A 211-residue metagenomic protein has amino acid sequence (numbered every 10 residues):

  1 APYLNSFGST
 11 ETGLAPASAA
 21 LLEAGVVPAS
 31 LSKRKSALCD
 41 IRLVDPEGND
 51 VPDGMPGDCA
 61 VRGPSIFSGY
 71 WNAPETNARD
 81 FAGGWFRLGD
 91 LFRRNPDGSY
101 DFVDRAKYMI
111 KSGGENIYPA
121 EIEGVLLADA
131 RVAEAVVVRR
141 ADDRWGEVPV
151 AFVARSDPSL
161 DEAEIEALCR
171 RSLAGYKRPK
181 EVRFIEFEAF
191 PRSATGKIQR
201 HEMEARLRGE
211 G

Functional and structural regions predicted by a protein language model:
A1-V26, D40: Gly/Ser/Thr-rich phosphate-binding loop
L4-E11, L31-K35, V138-R140, R183: Beta-strand->loop->alpha-helix junctions that form or flank phosphate-binding loops in nucleotide-handling enzymes
G8, G63, S68-G69, T76 (+4 more regions): AMP-binding/adenylate-forming catalytic core of the ANL superfamily
A15-A20, V44, R62, A154: Short beta-strand-to-turn element immediately C-terminal to the catalytic PLP-Schiff-base lysine in fold type I
R34-L38, N49-D80, I117: Conserved ATP/PPi-binding loop(s) of AMP-dependent carboxylate-activating enzymes
A37-C39, G57, E147-P149, K180 (+1 more regions): Change "...and in nucleic-acid phosphodiester-cleaving endonucleases..." to "...and in nucleic-acid processing enzymes
D40-A60, P96-D97, P158-E162, Q199: Conserved beta-loop-beta connector loops within the AMP-binding
R206-G211: A short, polar/charged loop-to-alpha-helix boundary motif
